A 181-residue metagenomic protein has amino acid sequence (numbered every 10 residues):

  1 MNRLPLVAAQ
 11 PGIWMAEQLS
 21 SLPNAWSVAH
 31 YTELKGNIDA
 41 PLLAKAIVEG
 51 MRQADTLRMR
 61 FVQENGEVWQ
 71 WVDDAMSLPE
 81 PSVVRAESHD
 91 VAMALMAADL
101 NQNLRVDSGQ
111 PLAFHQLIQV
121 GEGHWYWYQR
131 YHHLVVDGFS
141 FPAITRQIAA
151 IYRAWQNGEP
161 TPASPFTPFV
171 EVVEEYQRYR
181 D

Functional and structural regions predicted by a protein language model:
N2-V72, H89-R180: Acyl-group handoff/entry surfaces in thioester-processing enzymes
D74-S82: Short, charged/polar, Gly/Pro-enriched secondary-structure boundary elements
V84-A86: Short acidic-hydrophobic, aromatic-tinged amphipathic segments that line or gate anion-handling sites
